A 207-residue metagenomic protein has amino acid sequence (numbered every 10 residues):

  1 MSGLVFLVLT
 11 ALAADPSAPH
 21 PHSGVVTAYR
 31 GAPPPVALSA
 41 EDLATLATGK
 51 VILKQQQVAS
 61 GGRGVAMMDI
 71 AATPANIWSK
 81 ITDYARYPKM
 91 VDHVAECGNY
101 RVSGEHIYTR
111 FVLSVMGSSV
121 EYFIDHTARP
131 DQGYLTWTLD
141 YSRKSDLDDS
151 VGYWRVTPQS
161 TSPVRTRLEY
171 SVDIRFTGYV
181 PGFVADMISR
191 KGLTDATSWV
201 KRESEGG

Functional and structural regions predicted by a protein language model:
M1-A14: Sec-dependent N-terminal signal peptides
A14-V102, D195: Hydrophobic ligand-binding cavity/cleft-lining segments
K54-G61, D69, P88-D146, I174-F176 (+1 more regions): Glycine-rich portal/gate segments that line the openings of hydrophobic small-molecule binding cavities
G64, Y122, S150-G152: Residues that flank catalytic or metal-binding motifs in active/ligand-binding sites
I70, P74, K80, Y87-M90 (+5 more regions): Solvent-exposed, acidic/flexible segments
A71-P74, Q132, Q159-T161: Short loop segments at secondary-structure junctions
Y141-K191: Beta-strand/loop substructures that line and gate deep hydrophobic ligand-binding cavities in soluble
